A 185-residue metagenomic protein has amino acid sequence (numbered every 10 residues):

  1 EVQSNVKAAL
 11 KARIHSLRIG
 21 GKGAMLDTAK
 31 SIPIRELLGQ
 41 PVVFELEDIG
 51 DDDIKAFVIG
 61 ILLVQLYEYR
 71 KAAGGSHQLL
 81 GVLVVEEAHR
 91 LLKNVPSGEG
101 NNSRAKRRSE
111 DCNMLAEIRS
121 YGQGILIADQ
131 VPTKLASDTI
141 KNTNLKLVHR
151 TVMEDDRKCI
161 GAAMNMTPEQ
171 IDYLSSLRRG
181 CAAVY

Functional and structural regions predicted by a protein language model:
E1-A116, S120-Q123, A182-V184: P-loop NTPase motor domains
K106-Y185: Conserved ATP-driven motor cores of ASCE-family P-loop NTPases powering translocation/secretion/packaging/pilus
